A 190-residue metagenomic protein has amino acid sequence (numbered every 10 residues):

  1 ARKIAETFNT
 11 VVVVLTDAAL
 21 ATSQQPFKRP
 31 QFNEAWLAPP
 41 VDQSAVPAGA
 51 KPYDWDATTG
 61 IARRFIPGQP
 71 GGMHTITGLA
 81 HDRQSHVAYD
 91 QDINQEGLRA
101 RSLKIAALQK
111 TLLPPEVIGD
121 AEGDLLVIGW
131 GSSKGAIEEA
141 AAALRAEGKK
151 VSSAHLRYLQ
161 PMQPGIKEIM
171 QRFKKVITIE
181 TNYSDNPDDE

Functional and structural regions predicted by a protein language model:
K3-E190: Flexible, low-complexity linker and terminal segments
